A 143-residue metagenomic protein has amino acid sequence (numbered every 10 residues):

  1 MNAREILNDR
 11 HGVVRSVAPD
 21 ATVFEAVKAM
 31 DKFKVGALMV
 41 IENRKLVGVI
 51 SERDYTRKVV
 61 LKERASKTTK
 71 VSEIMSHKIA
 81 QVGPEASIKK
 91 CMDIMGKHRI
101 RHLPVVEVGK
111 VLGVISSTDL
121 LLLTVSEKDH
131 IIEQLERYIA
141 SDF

Functional and structural regions predicted by a protein language model:
M1-G12, S51-Q81, S87-G96, S117-F143: Tandem CBS (Bateman) regulatory domains
V13-S16, K45-L46, L61, Q81 (+1 more regions): Short, flexible active-site loop motifs that bind/organize anionic cofactors or intermediates
S16-K34, I41, V82-R99, V106: The conserved cystathionine-beta-synthase
A21-K32, L61-I74, G109-K110: Short, charge-rich amphipathic segments
M30-F33, L38-D54, M95, L103-T118: A glycine-centered beta-loop-beta connector
